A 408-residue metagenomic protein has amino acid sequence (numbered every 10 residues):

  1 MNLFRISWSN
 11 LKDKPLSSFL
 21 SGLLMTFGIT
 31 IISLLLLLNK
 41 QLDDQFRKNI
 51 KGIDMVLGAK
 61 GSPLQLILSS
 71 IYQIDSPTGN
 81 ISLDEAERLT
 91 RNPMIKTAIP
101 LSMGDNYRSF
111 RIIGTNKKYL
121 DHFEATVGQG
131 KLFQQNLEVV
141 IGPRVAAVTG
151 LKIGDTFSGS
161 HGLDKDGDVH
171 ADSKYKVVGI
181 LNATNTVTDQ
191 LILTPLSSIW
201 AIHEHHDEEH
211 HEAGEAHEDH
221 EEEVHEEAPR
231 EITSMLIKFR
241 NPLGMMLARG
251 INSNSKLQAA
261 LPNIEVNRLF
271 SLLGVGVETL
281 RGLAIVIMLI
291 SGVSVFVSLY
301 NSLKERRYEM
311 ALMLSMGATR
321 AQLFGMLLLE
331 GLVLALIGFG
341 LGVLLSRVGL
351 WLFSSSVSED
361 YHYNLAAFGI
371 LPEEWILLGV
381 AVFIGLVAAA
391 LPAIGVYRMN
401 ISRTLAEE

Functional and structural regions predicted by a protein language model:
M1-D13, R47, D54, H362 (+2 more regions): Feature of multi-pass inner-membrane transport and sensor proteins that recognizes transmembrane helices together
M1-L34, S271: N-terminal Sec/SRP start-transfer signal
L20-I31, V277-V297, G331-G342, L377 (+2 more regions): Alpha-helical transmembrane segments of integral membrane proteins
L36-R111, K118-D121, Q135, V224-H225 (+2 more regions): Hydrophobic, regular-secondary-structure patches
N106-N116, T126-E209: Hydrophobic secondary-structure segments that place a key small or acidic residue at a functional site
A171-K174, I180-V277: Mechanotransmission and gating elements of multispan inner-membrane complexes involved in transport and envelope
I287-I290, Y300, Y308-S354, I384 (+1 more regions): Transmembrane alpha-helical interface segments in multi-pass membrane proteins
I337-V380, A390-R403: Short helix-loop junctions at transmembrane helix boundaries
